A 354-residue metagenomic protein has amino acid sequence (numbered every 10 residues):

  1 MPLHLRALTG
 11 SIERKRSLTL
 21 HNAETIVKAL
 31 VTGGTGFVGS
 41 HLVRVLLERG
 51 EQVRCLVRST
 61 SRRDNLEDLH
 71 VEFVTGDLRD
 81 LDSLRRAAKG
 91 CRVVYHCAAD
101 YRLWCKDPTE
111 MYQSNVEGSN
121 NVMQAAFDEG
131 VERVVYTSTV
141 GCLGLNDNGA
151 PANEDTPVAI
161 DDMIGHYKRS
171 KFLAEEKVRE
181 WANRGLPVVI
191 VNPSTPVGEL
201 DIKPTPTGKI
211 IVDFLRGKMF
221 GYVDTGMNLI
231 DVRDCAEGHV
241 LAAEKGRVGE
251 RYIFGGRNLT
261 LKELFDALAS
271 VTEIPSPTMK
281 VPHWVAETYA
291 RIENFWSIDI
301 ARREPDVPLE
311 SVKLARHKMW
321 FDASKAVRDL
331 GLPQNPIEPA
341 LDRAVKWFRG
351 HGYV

Functional and structural regions predicted by a protein language model:
A29-R49: N-terminal Rossmann NAD(P)H-binding glycine-rich loop of SDR-like oxidoreductase domains
T60-E67, V71-E117, A125: NAD(P)H-binding glycine-rich loop region in Rossmannoid oxidoreductase-like domains and their noncatalytic homologs
T109, Q113-Y167: Conserved Rossmann-fold NAD(P)-dependent oxidoreductase catalytic core, especially the SDR/UDP-sugar
Y112-V116, T156, M163-E175, T195 (+2 more regions): Short-chain dehydrogenase/reductase
N121, L173, P206, V223-A243 (+1 more regions): Substrate-positioning beta->alpha
S138, E176-E199: Conserved beta-loop-beta element that borders a ligand/cofactor-binding pocket
V158-D162, K209-I230, D234, G246: A conserved pocket-lining segment of Rossmann-fold NAD(P)-dependent short-chain dehydrogenase/reductase
G238-D306, A323, R328, P336-V354: Mid/C-terminal beta-alpha module of Rossmann-like enzyme folds, strongest in SDR-family dehydrogenases/epimerases
